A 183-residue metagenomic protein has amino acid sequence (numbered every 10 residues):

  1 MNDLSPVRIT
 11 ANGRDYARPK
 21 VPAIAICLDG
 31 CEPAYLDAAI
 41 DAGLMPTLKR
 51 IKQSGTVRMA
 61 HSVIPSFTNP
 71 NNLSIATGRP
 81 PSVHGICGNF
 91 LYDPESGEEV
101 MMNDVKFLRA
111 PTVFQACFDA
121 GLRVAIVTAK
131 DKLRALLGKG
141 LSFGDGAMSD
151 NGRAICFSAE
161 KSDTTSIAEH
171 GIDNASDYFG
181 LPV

Functional and structural regions predicted by a protein language model:
M1-T56: Active-site-proximal N-terminal segment of extracellular/periplasmic enzymes that hydrolyze or transfer
D15-A17, K49, P65, F114-D119: A general structural signal for short secondary-structure junctions and capping/turn motifs
P22, P46, P70, L108-Q115: A structural signal for well-ordered alpha-helical segments within the folded catalytic domains of diverse enzymes
L28, H61, I126-K130: Glycine-rich, histidine-containing beta strand-loop boundary motifs that form or position
D29, I75, C117: A residue-level signal for conserved active-site and pocket-lining positions in enzyme catalytic cores
G30-A34, Q53-M59, F67-N71, F90-M102: Glycine-/proline-rich flexible loop or hinge segments
D37-G78, A125: Short, structured active-site-proximal loop/turn typified by the sulfatase FGly-forming signature C/S-X-P-X-R
R79-V183: His/Asp/Glu-rich, glycine-adjacent segments that coordinate divalent cations and/or stabilize oxyanion chemistry on
